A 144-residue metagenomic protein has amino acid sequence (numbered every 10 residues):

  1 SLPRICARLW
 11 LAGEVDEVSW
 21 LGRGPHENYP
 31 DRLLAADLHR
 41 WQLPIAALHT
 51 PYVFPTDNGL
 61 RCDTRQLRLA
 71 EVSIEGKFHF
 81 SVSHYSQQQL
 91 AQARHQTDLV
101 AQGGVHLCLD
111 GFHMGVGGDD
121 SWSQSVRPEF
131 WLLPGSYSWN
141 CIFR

Functional and structural regions predicted by a protein language model:
S1-R144: Beta-strand/loop-rich accessory regions of lumenal/periplasmic or secreted enzymes, predominantly carbohydrate-active
